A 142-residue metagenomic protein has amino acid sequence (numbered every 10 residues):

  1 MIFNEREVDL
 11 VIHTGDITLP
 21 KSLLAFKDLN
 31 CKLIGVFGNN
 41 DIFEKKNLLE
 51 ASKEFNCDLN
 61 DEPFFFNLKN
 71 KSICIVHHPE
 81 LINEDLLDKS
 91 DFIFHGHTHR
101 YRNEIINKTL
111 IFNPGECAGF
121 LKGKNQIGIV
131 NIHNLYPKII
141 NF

Functional and structural regions predicted by a protein language model:
M1-D28, I42-F55, K124-Q126, F142: N-terminal active-site segment of His-dependent metallophosphoesterases
M1-F3, I75-D85: Pre-active-site segment of Zn-dependent metallo-hydrolases
F3-E7, L68, L87-K89: Glycine-rich phosphate-binding loop signature in dinucleotide/nucleotide-binding domains
L10-D16, L33-N39, C74-H77, F92-H97 (+1 more regions): Active-site neighborhood of phospho(di)ester-bond hydrolases with catalytic His/Asp-centered motifs
T18-K21, N40-K46, E80-D85, F94-I105 (+1 more regions): Active-site environment of divalent metal-dependent phosphoester hydrolases
N30-H77: Helix-adjacent hinge/juxtasegments
N60-K69, D88, I105-F142: Binuclear metal-dependent phosphoesterase catalytic core
